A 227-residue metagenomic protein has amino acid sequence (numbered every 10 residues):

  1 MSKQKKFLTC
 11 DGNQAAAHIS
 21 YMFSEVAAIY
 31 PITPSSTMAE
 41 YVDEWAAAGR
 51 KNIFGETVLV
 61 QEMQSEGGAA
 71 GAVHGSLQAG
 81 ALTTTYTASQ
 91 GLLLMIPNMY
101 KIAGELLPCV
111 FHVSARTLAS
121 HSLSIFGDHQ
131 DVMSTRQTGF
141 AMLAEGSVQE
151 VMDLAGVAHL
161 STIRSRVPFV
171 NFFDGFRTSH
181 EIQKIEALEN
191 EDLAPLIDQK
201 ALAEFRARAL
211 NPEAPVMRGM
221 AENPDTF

Functional and structural regions predicted by a protein language model:
M1-S134, G139, G156, G175-F176: Thiamine diphosphate
G12, P34, E150, I163 (+1 more regions): Short, contiguous, pocket-lining structural segments that sit at or immediately flank catalytic/ligand-binding sites
Q14, A28, L107, S165-F169 (+2 more regions): Structural beta-strand/beta-sheet cores of well-ordered domains, especially the beta-sheet scaffolds that support
F54-V58, F169-F227: Conformationally flexible catalytic loops at phosphate/diphosphate-handling active centers
G71-A72, D153, E181-I182: Short, solvent-exposed polar/charged micro-motifs at secondary-structure junctions
L77-T84, L106-S114, T135, V157-S165 (+2 more regions): Short secondary-structure transition/capping segments
I125-G175, A187, Q199-A201: Conserved thiamine diphosphate
